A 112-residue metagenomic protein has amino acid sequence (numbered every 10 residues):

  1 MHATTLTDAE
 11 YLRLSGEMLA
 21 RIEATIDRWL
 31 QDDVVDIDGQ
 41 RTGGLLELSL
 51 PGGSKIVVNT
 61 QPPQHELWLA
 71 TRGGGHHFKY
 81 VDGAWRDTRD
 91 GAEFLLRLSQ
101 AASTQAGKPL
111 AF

Functional and structural regions predicted by a protein language model:
H2-V57, Q61-F112: N-terminal intrinsically disordered, cationic/polar leader segments that include organellar targeting peptides
